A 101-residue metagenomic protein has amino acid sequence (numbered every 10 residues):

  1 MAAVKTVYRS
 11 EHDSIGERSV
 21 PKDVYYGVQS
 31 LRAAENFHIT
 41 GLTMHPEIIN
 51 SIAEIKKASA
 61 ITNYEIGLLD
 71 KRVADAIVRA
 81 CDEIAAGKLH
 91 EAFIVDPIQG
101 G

Functional and structural regions predicted by a protein language model:
M1-G101: Conserved, well-structured ligand/cofactor-binding cores
